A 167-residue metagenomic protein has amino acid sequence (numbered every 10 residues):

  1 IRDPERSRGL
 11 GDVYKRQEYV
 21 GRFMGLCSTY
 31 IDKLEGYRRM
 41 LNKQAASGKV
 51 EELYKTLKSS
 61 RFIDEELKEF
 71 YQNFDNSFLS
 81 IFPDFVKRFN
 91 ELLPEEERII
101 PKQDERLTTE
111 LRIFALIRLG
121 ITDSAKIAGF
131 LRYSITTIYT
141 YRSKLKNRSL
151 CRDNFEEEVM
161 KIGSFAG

Functional and structural regions predicted by a protein language model:
I1-Y14: Single conserved hydrophobic/aromatic residue that forms the stacking wall/gate of nucleotide- or nucleobase-binding
P4, L53-T56, F114: Compositionally biased, intrinsically disordered low-complexity segments
R6, K33, R142-K146: Basic side chains
R8-L10, S47, I162, A166: Feature targets compositionally biased, intrinsically disordered low-complexity regions with long contiguous runs
D12-K87: Charged/polar helix/coil "stalk" or linker segments at domain boundaries
S59-G167: Cytosolic nucleotide-binding catalytic cores of signal-transduction proteins
